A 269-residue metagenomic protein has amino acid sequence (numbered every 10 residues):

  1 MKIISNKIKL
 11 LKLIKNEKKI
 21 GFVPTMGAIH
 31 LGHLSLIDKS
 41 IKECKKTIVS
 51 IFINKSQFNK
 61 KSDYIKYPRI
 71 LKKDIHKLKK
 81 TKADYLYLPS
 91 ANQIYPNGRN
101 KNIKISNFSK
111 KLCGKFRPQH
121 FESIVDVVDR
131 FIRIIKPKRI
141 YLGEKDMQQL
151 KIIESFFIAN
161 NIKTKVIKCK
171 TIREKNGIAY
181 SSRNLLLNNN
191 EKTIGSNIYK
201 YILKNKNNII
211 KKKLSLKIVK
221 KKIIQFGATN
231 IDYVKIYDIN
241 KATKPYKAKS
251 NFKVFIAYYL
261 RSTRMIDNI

Functional and structural regions predicted by a protein language model:
M1-A228, S262, I269: Nucleotidyltransferase catalytic core that binds NTPs
K222-I269: Phosphate/ribose-recognition catalytic cores of enzymes acting on nucleotide-derived substrates
